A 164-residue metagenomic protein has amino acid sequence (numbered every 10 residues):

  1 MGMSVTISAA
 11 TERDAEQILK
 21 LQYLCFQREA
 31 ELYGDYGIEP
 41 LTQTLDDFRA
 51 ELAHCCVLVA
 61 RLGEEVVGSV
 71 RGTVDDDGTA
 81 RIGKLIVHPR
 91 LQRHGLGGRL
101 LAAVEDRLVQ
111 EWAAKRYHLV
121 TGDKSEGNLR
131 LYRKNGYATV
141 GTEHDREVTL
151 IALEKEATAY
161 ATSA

Functional and structural regions predicted by a protein language model:
T6-K20: A short beta-loop-alpha structural element at the N-terminal edge of CoA-dependent acyl/N-acetyltransferase catalytic
K20-D47: Conserved GNAT-fold acetyl-CoA-binding loop/helix
D47-V59: A short helix-loop-beta-strand connector motif used in the catalytic cores of GNAT acetyltransferases and, in some
V59, E65-T73, R81, I86: Conserved beta-strand in the GNAT
V87, R93-D106, R130-K134: Conserved acetyl-CoA-binding loop-helix of GNAT-fold acetyltransferases
P89, H118-L129, D145-V148: Conserved beta-strand-loop-alpha-helix junction that forms the acyl-donor binding cleft
G98, Q110, D123-G141: Conserved active-site alpha-helix within GNAT-family acetyltransferase domains
L108-T121: Conserved GNAT acetyl-CoA-binding A-motif
